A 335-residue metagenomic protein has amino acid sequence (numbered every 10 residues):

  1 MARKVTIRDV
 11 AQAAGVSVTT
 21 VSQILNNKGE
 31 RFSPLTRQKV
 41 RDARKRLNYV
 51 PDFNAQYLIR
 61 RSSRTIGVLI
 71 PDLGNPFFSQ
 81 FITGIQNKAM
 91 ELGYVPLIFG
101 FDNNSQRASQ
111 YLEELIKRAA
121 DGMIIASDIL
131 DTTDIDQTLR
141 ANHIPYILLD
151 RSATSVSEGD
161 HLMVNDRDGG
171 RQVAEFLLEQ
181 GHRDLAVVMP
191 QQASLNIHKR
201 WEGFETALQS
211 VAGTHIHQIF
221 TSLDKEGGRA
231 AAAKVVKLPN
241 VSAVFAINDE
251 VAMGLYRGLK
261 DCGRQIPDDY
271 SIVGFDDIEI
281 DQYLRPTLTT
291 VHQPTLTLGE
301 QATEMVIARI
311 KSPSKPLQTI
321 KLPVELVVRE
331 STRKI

Functional and structural regions predicted by a protein language model:
M1-A2, T6, R61-E175, E179 (+1 more regions): Alpha-helical recognition/docking segments in bacterial nutrient-uptake and carbohydrate-utilization systems
M1-S63: N-terminal helix-turn-helix DNA-binding module of bacterial transcription factors
V18-S22, L58-D72, F176, D184-Q191: Short beta-strand segments enriched in small/hydrophobic residues
A43, G84-K88, T138, K199-V211 (+2 more regions): Alpha-helical structural signal in soluble globular domains
I70-Q80, F99-R107, R151, H161-Q172 (+6 more regions): Hinge/beta->alpha junction and helix N-cap segments in small-molecule ligand-binding domains
I216, K234-I335: Flexible loop/turn connectors
